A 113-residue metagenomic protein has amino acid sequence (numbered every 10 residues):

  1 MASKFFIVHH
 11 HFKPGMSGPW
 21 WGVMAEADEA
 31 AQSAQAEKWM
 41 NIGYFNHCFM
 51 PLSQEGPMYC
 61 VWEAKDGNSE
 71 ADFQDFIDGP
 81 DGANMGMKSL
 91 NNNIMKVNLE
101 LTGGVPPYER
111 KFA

Functional and structural regions predicted by a protein language model:
M1-P57, E63-D75, I94-A113: Short S/T/G/P-rich N-terminal loop/turn motif that feeds into the first structured element of a domain
D78-S89: A common structural junction motif
